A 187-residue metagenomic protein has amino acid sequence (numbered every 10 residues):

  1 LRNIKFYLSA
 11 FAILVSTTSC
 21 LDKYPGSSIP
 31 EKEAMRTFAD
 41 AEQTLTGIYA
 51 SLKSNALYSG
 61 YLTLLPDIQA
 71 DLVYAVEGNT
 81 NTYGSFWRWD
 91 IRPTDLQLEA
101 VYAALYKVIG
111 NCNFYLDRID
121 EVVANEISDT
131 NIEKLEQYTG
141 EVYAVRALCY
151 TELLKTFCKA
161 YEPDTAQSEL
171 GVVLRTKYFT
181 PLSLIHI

Functional and structural regions predicted by a protein language model:
L1-E31: Bacterial Sec-dependent N-terminal signal peptides
S19-D67: Membrane-proximal, proline-rich intrinsically disordered regions
P30, D129-I132, K177-T180: Short linear capping/connector segments at secondary-structure termini
A39, T63-P93, K177-F179: A structural signal for short, hydrophobic/glycine-enriched beta-strand patches
K53-Y58, V73-A75, C149-A160: Secretory-pathway/luminal and periplasmic proteins that interact with or process carbohydrate-rich
N81-F157: Conserved, well-structured interaction surfaces
E141, R146-L148, L153-P181: Extended ligand-binding groove/face enriched in aromatic
I185-I187: Conserved small/polar residues in nucleotide/adenosyl-binding loops
